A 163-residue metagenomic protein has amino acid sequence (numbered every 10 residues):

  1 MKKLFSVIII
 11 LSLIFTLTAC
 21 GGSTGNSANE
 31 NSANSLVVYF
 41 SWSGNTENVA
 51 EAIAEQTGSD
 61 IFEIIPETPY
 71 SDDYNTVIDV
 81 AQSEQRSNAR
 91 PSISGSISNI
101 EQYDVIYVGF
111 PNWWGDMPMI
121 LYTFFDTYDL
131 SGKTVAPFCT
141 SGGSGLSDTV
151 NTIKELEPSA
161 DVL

Functional and structural regions predicted by a protein language model:
M1-L4, I8-I9: Positively charged n-region of N-terminal signal peptides that target proteins for export
L13: Short, positively charged
T16-A19: C-terminal motif of bacterial Sec signal peptides marking the signal peptidase cleavage site
G21-D104, V108, G115-M117, Y122 (+1 more regions): N-terminal beta1-alpha1-beta2 submodule of the flavodoxin-like/Rossmannoid cofactor-binding fold
I100, D126-G132, E155-E157: Short, conserved loop/helix-junction motifs that constitute active-site signature segments in enzyme catalytic cores
V108-G109, P137: Redox-cofactor binding/interface segments in oxidoreductases and associated redox assembly factors
N112-G115, L130, S141-G145: Short Gly/Pro-enriched loop/turn and capping motifs at secondary-structure junctions
A136-L163: Short, glycine-/small-residue-rich phosphate/pyrophosphate-handling segment
